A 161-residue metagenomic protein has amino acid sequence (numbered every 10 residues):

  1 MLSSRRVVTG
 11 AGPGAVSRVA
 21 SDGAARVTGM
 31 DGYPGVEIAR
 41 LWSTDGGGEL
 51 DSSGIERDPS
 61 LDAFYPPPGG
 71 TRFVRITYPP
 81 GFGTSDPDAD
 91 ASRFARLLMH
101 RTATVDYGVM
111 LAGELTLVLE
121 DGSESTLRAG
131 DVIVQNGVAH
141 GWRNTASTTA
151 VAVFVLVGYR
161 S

Functional and structural regions predicted by a protein language model:
S3-R5, T102-A103: Short, small/polar residue-rich loop motifs at catalytic or cofactor-binding pockets
R6-G12, V16-S21, V27, T145-S161: Double-stranded beta-helix
V7-V8, Y107, G141: Short, surface-exposed charged micro-motifs
G14, A39, A112, L117 (+1 more regions): Short, electropositive, low-hydrophobicity segments enriched in small/polar residues
A20-L98, T104-V105, Y159-R160: A short glycine-rich, His/Asp/Glu-containing loop-to-beta-strand
P68-R72, T116, E124, R128-D131 (+1 more regions): Ligand-binding loop in jelly-roll beta-barrel domains
R93-T102, Y107-R128: A short beta-strand-loop-beta hairpin characteristic of the jelly-roll/cupin
